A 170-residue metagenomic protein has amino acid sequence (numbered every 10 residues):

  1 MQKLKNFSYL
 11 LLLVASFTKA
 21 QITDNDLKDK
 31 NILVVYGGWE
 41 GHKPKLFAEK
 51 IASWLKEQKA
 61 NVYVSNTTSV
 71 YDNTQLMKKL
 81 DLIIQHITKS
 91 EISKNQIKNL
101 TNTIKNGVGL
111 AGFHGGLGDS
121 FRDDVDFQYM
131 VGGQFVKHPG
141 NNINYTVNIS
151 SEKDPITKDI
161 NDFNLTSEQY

Functional and structural regions predicted by a protein language model:
M1-T23: Bacterial Sec-dependent N-terminal signal peptides
L12, D24-D26, W54-K56, P139-N141 (+1 more regions): A generic structural signal for short, solvent-exposed coil/turn residues that cap or connect secondary-structure
D24-L27, N31-V35, W39-G118: Helical hinge/lid and interdomain linker segments adjacent to catalytic or ligand-binding clefts that mediate domain
K28, I51, L76-K79, D123 (+3 more regions): Residues that flank catalytic or metal-binding motifs in active/ligand-binding sites
V35, S90-D162: A glycine-rich, often tryptophan-bearing local segment used as a flexible ligand/cofactor-contacting loop or short
I160-Y170: ATP/pyrophosphate-binding catalytic subdomain of soluble kinases
